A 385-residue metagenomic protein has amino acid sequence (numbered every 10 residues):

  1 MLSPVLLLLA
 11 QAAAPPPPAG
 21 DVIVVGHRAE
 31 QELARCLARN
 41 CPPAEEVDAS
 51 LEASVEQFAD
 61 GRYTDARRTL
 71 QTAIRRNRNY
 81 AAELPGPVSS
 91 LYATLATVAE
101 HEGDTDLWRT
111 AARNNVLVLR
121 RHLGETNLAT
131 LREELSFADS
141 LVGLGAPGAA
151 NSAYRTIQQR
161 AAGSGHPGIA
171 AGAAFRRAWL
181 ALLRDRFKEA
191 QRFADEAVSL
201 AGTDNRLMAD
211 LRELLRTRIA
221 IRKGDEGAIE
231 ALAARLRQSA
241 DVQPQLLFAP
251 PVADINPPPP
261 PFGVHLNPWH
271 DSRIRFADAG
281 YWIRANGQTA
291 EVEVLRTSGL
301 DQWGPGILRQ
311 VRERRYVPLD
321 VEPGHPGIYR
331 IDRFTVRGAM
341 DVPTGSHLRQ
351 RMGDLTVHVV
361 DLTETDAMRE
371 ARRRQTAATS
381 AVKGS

Functional and structural regions predicted by a protein language model:
M1-P18: Gram-negative bacterial Sec-dependent N-terminal signal peptides
A14-D139, G143-S385: Charge-biased low-complexity segments
